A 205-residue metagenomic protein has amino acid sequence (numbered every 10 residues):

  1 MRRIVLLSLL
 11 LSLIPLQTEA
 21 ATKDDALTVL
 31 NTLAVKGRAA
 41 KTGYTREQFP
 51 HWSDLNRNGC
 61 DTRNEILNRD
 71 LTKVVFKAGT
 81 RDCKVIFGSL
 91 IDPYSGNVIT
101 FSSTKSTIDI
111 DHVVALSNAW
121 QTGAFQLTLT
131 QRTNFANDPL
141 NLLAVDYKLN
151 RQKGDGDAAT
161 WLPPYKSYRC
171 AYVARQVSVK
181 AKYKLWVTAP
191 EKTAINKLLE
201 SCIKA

Functional and structural regions predicted by a protein language model:
M1-I4: Positively charged n-region of N-terminal signal peptides that target proteins for export
S8-L13: Bacterial N-terminal signal peptides
T18-C60, A189-E191, C202-K204: N-terminal module-boundary/linker segments of secreted carbohydrate-active enzymes
A21, T80-C83, G154: GH16 jelly-roll
T32, T72, Y172-Q176: Post-signal/leader-peptide non-cytosolic segments of secretory proteins
A40-I108, V113-V114: Secreted/periplasmic proteins that engage bacterial cell-wall peptidoglycan
P93-A205: Domain-level detector of nuclease and nuclease-like folds in predominantly extracellular/periplasmic contexts
